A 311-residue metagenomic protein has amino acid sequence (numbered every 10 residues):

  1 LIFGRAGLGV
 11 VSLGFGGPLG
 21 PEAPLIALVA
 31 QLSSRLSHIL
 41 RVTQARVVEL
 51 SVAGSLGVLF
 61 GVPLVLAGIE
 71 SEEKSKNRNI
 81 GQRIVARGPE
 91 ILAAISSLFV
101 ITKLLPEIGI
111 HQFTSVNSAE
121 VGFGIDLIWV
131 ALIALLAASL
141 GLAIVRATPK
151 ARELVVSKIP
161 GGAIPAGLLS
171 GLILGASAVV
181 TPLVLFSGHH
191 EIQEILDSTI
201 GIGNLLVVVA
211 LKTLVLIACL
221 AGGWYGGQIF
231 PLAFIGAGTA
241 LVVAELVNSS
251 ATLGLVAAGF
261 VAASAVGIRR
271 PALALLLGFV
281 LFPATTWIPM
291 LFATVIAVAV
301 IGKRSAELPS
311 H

Functional and structural regions predicted by a protein language model:
L1-H311: Alpha-helical transmembrane segments and immediately membrane-proximal extracytoplasmic
